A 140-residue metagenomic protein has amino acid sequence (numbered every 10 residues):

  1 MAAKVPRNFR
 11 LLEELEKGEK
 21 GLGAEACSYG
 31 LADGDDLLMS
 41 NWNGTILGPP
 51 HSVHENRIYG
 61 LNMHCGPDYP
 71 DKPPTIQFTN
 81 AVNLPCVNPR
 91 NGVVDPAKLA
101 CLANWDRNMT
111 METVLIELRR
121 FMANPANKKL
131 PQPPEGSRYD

Functional and structural regions predicted by a protein language model:
M1-D140: UBC/E2-like fold recognition across ubiquitin and ubiquitin-like conjugation systems, capturing catalytically active
